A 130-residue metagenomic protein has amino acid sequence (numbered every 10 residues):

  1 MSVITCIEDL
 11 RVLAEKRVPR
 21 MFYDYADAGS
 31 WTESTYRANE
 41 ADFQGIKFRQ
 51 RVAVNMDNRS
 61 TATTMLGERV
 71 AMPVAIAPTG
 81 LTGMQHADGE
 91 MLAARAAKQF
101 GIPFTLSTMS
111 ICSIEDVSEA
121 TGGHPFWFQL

Functional and structural regions predicted by a protein language model:
M1-V70: An N-cap/entry alpha-helix motif that binds or orients negatively charged groups
P19, I76, A97: Conserved, mostly hydrophobic/aromatic
V74-A77, F104-L106, F126-L130: Hydrophobic faces of well-ordered beta-strands that scaffold small-molecule active sites in alpha/beta enzyme cores
P78-M84: Glycine-rich phosphate/pyrophosphate-binding beta-alpha loops
L81, A94-R95, E119-A120: Alpha/beta enzyme core
M84-K98: Glycine-rich anion/phosphate-binding loops
H86-D88, L106-H124: Active-site-adjacent beta->alpha loops and helix N-cap segments on the catalytic face of soluble alpha/beta enzymes
